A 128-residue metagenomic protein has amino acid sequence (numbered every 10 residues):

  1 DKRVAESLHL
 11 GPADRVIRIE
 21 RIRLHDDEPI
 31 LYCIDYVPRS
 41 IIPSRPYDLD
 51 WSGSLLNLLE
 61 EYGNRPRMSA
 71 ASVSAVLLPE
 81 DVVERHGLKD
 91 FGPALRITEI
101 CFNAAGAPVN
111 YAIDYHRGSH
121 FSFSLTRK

Functional and structural regions predicted by a protein language model:
D1-K128: C-terminal all-alpha effector/ligand-binding and dimerization domain of prokaryotic HTH-type transcriptional repressors
